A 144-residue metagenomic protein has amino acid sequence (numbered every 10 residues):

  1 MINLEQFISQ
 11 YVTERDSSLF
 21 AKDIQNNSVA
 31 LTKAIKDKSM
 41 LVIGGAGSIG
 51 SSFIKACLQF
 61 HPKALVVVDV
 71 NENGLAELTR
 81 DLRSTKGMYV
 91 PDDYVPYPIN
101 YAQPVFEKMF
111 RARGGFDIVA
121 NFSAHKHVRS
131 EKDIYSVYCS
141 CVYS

Functional and structural regions predicted by a protein language model:
M1-S39: Non-catalytic terminal and boundary segments that flank Rossmann-like NAD(P)-dependent oxidoreductase
S39-F60: N-terminal Rossmann NAD(P)H-binding glycine-rich loop of SDR-like oxidoreductase domains
A56-V67, R83, Y89-V90, I99-Y138: NAD(P)H-binding glycine-rich loop region in Rossmannoid oxidoreductase-like domains and their noncatalytic homologs
D69-G74: Helix N-cap at the beta1-alpha1 junction of Rossmann-like dinucleotide-binding domains, i.e., the first residues
L78-T79: Conserved SAM-binding loop
Y94: Short, conserved active-site loop motifs that form the nucleotide-linked donor/cofactor pocket
